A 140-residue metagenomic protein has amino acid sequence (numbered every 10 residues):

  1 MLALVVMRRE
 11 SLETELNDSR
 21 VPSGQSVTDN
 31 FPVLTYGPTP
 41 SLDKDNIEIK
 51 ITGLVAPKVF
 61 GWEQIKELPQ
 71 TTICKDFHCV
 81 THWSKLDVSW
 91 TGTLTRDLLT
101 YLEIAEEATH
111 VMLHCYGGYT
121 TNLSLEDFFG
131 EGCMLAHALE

Functional and structural regions predicted by a protein language model:
L2-E140: Structured, non-membrane catalytic/scaffold regions adjacent to prosthetic-group chemistry
